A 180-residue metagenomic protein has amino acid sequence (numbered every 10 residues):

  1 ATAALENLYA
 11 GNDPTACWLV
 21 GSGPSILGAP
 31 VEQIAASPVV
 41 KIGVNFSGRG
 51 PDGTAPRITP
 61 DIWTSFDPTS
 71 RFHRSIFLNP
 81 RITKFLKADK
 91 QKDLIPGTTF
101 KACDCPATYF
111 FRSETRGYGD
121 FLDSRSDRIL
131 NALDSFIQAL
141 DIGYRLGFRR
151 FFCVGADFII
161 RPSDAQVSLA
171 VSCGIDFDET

Functional and structural regions predicted by a protein language model:
A1-T180: Metal-ion/cofactor- or nucleotide/acyl-coenzyme-handling active-site neighborhoods
